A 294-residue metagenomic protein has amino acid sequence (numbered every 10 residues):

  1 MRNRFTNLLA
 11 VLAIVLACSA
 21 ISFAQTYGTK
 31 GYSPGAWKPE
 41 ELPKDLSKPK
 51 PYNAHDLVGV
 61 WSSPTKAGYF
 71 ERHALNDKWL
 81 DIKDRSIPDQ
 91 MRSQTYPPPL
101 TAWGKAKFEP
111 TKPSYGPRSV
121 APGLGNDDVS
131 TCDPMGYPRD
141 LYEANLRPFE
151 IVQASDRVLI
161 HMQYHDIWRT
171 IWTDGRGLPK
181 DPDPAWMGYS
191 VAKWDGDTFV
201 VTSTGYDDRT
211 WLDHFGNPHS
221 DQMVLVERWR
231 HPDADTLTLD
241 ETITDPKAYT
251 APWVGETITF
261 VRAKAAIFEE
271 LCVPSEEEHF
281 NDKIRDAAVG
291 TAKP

Functional and structural regions predicted by a protein language model:
M1-N7: N-terminal secretory signal peptides that target proteins for export/translocation
L9-A20: Bacterial N-terminal signal peptides
F23-P294: PEST-like low-complexity, intrinsically disordered acidic/proline/serine-rich tracts that flank trafficking/processing
